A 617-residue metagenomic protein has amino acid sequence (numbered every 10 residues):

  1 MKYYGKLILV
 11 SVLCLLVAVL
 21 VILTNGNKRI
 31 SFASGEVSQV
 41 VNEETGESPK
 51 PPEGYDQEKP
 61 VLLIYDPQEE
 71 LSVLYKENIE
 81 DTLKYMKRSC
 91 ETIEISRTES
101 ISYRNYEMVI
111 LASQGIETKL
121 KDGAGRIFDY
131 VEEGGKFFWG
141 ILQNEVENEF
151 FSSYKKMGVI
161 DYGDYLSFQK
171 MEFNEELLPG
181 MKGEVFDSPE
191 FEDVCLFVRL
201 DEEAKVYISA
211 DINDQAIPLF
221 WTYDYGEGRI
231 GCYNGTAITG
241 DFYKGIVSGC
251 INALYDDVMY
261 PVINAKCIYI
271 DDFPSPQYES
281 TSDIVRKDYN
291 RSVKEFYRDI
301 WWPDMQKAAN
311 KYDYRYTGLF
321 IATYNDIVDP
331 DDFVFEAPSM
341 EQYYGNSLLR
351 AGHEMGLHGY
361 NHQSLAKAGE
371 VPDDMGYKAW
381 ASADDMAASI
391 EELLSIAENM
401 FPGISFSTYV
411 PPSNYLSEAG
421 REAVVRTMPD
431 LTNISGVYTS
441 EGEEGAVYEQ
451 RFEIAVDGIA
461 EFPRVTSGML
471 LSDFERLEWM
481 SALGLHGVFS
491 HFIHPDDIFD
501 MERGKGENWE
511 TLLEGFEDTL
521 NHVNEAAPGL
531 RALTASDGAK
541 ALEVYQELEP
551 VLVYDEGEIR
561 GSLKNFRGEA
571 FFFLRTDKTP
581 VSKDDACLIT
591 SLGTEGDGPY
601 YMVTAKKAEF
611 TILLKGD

Functional and structural regions predicted by a protein language model:
L9, C14-L16, S382-A455: Catalytic domains of cell-wall/extracellular-matrix polysaccharide-remodeling enzymes, centered on de-N-acetylation
D56-V61, E192-A265: A glycine-centered loop/beta-turn motif at secondary-structure junctions
K59-D66, V131-E133, G140-S152, N310-A419 (+1 more regions): Metal-dependent polysaccharide deacetylase catalytic core of the NodB/CE4 family, i.e., the active-site-bearing domain
Q68-E145: Helical hinge/lid and interdomain linker segments adjacent to catalytic or ligand-binding clefts that mediate domain
I116-F186: A glycine-rich, often tryptophan-bearing local segment used as a flexible ligand/cofactor-contacting loop or short
E117, K121, E595-D617: C-terminal beta-strand-rich structural cap/linker in extracellular carbohydrate-active enzymes
G235-A237, D257-Q277, A309, M400 (+5 more regions): Catalytic grooves of carbohydrate-active enzymes
I238, Y243-V247, A253-S347, A351: Active-site beta->alpha N-cap acidic-glycine motif
